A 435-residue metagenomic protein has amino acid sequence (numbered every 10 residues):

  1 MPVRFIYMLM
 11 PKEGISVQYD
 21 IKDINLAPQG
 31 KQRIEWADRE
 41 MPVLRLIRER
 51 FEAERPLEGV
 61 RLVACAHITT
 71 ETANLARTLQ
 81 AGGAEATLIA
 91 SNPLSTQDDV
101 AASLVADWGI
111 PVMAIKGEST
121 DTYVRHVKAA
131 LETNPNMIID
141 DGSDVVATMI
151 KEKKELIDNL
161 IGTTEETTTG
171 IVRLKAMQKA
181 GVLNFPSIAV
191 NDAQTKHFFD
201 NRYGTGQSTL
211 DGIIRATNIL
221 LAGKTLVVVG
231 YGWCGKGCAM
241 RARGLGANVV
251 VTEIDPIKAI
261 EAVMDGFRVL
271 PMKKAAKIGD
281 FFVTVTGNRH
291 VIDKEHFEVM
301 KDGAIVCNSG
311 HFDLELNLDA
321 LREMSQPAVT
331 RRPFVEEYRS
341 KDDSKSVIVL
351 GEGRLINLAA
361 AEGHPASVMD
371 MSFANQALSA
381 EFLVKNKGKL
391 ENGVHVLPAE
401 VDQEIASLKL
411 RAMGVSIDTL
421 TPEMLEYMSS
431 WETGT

Functional and structural regions predicted by a protein language model:
S16, P28-M41, L57-R61, T69 (+3 more regions): Adenosine-phosphate binding glycine-rich loop
Q18-L57, A90-K224: Glycine/serine-rich phosphate-binding loop and adjoining beta1-alpha1 elements at the start of nucleotide-handling
E49, Q80, V146-A147, K151-L156 (+2 more regions): Rossmann-fold NAD(P) dinucleotide-binding segment
A66-G83, D200, G204-I278, T284-R289 (+1 more regions): Glycine-rich phosphate/diphosphate-binding loop of Rossmann-like nucleotide-binding domains
A84-Q97, V250-T252: Short internal beta-strands
D99-S103, K154, I161-L183, G310-G353: Rossmann-fold NAD(P)-binding glycine/threonine-rich loop
A259, V263-K345: Rossmann-like adenosine-cofactor binding region
